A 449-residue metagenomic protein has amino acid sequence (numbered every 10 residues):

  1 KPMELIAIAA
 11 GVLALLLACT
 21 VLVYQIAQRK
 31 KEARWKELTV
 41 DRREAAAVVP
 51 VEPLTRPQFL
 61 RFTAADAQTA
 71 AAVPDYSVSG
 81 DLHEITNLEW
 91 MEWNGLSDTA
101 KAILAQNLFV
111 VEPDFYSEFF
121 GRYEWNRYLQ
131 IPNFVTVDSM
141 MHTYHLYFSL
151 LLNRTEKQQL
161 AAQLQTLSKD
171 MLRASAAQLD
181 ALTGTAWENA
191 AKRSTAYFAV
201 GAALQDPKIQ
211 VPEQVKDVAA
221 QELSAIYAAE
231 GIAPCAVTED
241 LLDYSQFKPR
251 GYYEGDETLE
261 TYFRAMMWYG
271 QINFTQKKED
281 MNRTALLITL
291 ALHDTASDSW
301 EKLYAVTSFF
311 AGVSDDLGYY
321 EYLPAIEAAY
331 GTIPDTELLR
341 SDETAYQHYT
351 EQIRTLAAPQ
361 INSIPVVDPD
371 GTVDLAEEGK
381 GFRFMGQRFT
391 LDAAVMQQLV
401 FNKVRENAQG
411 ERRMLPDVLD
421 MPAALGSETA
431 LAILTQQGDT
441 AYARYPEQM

Functional and structural regions predicted by a protein language model:
K1-V12, L22-Q25: N-terminal Sec-pathway targeting helices
A7-A10, A14, K36-V40: Argonaute/PIWI-family RNA-guided endonuclease scaffold
Q28-M449: Long, non-catalytic protein-protein interaction scaffolds
